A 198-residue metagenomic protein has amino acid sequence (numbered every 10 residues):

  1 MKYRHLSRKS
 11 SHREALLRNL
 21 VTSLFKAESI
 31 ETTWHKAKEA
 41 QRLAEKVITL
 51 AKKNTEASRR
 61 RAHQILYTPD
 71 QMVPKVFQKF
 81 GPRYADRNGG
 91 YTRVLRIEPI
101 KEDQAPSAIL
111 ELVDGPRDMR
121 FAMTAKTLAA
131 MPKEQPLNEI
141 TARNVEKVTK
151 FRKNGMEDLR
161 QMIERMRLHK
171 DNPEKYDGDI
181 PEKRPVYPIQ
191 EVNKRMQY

Functional and structural regions predicted by a protein language model:
M1-E14: Juxtamembrane and targeting peptides
K2-H5, N19-K26, I30-Y198: Structured, basic alpha/beta domains of bacterial-type, RNA-associated proteins
